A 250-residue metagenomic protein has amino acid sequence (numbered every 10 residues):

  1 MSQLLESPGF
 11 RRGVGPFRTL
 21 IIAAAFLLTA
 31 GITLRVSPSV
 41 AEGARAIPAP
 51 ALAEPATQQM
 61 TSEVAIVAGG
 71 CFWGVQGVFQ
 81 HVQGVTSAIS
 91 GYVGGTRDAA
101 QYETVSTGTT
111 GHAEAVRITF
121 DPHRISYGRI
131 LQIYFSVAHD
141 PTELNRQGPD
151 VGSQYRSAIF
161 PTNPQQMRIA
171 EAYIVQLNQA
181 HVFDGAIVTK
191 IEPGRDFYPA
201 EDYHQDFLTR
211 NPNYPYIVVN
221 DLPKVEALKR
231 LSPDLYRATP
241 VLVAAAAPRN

Functional and structural regions predicted by a protein language model:
S2-N250: Flexible coil/turn and secondary-structure edge motifs
